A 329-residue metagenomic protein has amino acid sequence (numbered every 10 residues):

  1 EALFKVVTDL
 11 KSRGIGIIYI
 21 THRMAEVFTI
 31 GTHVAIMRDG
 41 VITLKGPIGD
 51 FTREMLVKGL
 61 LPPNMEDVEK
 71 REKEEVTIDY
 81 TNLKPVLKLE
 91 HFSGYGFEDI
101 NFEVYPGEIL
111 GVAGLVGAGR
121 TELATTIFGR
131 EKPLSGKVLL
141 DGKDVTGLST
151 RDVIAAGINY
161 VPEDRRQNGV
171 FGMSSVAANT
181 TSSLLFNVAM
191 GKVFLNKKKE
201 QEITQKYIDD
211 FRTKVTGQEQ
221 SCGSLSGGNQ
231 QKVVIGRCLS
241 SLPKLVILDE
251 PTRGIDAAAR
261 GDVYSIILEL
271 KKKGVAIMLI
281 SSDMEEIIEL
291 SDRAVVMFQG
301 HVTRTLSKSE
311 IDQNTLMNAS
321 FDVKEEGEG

Functional and structural regions predicted by a protein language model:
E1-G329: Glycine-rich phosphate-binding loops of nucleotide-dependent enzymes
